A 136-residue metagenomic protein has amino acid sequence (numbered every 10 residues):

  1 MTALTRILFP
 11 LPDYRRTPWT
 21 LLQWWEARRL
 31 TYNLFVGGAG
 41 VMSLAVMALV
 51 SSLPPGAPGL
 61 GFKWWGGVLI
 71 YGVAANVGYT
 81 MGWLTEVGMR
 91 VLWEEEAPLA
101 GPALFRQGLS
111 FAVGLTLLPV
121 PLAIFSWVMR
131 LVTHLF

Functional and structural regions predicted by a protein language model:
M1-W65: Membrane-associated alpha-helix detector
V41-L44, A74-T80, L84, V113-P121: Hydrophobic alpha-helical transmembrane segments of multipass integral membrane proteins
S43-S51, T116-F136: Alpha-helical transmembrane segments and their membrane-interface junctions in multi-pass membrane proteins
G59-G88: Short alpha-helical packing/oligomerization segments
G66-A74, A100-L117: Transmembrane alpha-helical segments of multi-pass membrane proteins
L84-L99: Cytoplasmic membrane-interface regions of multi-pass membrane proteins
